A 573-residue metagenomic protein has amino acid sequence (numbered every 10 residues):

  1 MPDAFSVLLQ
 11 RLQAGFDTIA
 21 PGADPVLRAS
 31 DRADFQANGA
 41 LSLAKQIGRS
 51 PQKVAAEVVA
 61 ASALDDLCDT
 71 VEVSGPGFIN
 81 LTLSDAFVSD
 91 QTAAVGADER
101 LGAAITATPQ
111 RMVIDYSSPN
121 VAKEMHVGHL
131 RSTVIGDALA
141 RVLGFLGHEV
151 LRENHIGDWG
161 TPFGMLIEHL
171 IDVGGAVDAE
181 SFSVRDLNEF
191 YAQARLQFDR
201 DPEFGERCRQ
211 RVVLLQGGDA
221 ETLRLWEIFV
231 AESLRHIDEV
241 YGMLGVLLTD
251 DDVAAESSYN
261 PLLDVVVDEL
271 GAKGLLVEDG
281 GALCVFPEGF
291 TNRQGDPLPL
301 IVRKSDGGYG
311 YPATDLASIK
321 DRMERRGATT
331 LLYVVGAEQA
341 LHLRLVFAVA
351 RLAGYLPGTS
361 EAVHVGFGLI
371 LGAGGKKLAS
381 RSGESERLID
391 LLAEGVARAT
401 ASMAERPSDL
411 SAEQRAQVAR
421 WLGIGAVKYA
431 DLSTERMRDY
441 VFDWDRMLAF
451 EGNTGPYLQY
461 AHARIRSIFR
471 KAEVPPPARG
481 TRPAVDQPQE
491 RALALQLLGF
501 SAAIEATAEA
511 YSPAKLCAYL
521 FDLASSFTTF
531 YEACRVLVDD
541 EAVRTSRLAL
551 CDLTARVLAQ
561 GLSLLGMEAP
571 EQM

Functional and structural regions predicted by a protein language model:
M1-S89, A97, L101-M573: Non-catalytic interaction-recognition regions
A93: Conserved beta/loop motifs at nucleotide-recognition and modification sites
